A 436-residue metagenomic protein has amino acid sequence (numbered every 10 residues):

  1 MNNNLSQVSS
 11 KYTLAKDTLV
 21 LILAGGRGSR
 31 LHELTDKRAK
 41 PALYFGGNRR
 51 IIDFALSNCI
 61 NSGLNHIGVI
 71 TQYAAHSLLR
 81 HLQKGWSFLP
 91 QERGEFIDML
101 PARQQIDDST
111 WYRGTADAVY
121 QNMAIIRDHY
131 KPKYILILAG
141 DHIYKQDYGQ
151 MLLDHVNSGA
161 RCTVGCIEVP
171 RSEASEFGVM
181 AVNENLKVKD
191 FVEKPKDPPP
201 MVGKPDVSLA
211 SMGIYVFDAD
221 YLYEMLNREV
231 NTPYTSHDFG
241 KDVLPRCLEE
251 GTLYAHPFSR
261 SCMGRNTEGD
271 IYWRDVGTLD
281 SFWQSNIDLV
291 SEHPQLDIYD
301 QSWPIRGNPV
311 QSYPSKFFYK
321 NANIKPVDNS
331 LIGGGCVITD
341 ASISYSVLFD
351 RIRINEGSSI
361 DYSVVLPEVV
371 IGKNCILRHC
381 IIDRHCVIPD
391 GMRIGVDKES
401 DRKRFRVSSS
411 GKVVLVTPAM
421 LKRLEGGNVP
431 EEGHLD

Functional and structural regions predicted by a protein language model:
M1-I22, R30-D36, P41-D154, V182 (+4 more regions): Conserved N-terminal catalytic core of the sugar/cofactor nucleotidyltransferase
M1-L19, D220, R228-D436: Left-handed beta-helix
G26, D141, T278: Active-site glycine-centered loops adjacent to acidic/histidine catalytic or metal-binding residues that shape
V69-T71, C166, I381: Short internal beta-strands
A74, Q104, V169-R171, P195 (+3 more regions): Glycine-rich beta-alpha junction loops
H81, F191, E224-M225, S285: Residues that scaffold the ATP/ADP-binding catalytic core of kinase and kinase-like folds
W86-G94, E184-D190, E250-T252, H293-I298: Proline-centered turn/helix-capping motifs that create local helix->coil transitions or kinks
K131, K145-D220, N227-R228: Conserved core of the sugar-phosphate nucleotidyltransferase
